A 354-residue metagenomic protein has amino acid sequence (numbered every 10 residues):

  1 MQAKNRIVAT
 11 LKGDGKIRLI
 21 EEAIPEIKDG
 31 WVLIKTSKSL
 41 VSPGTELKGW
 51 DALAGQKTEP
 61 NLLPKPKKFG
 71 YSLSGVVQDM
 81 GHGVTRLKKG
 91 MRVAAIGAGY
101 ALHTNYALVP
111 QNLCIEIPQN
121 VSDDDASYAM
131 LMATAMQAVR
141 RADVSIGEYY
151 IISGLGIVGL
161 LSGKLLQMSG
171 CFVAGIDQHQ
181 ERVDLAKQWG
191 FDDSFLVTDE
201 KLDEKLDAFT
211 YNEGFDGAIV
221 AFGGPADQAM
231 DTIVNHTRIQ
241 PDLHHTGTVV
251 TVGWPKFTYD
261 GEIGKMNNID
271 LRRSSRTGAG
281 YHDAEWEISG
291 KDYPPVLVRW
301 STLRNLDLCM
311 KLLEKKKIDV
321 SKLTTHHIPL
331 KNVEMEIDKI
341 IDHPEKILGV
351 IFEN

Functional and structural regions predicted by a protein language model:
Q2-K4, N212, G217, D242-T248 (+4 more regions): C-terminal capping/lid region of NAD(P)-dependent oxidoreductase domains
P25-V41, L53-G99: Glycine-rich beta-strand-centered segment in the early N-terminal region that forms part of a ligand/cofactor-binding
G97-P110: A structural motif shared across PLP-dependent enzymes of the aminotransferase-like
L102-N105, Q178-L185, K256-G261: Short, glycine/polar-rich helix-capping loops at beta-to-alpha or helix-loop-helix junctions that flank or form
D124-E200, E204: Mid-domain Rossmann-like dinucleotide-binding core that forms the NAD(H)/NADP(H) cofactor-binding site
D193-S274, G280-H282: Glycine-rich cofactor phosphate-binding loops and adjacent beta1-alpha1 units of small-molecule cofactor enzyme domains
D207, Y211, F257-T324: C-terminal substrate-binding/catalytic core of Rossmann-like NAD(P)-dependent dehydrogenases/reductases
